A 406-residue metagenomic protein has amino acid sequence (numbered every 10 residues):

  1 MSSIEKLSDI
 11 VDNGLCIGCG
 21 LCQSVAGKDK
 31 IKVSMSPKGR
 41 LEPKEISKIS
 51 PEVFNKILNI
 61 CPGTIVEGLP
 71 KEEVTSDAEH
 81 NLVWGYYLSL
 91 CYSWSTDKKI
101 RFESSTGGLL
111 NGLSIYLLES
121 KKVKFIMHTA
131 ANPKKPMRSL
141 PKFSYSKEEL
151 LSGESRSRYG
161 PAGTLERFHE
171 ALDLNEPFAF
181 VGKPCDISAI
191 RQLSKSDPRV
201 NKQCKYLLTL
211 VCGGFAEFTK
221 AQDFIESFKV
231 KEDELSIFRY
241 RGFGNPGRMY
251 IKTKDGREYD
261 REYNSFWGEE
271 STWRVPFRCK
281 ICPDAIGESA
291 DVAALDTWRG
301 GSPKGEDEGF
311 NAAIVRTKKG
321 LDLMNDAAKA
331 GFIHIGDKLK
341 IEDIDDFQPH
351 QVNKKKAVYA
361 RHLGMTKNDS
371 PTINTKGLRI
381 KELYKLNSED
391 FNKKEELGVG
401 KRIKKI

Functional and structural regions predicted by a protein language model:
S3, I17, L21-K44, F54-S76 (+1 more regions): Iron-sulfur cluster-binding cysteine motifs and their immediate structural context in ferredoxin-like electron-transfer
G14-K28, K56-I65, K183-A189, R274-G287: Local cysteine-cluster metal-coordination motifs and their immediate loop/turn environment, predominantly Fe-S cluster
K38, K48, N55-L110, S114-I115 (+1 more regions): Electropositive, gly/pro-rich neighborhoods at or near active sites that engage anionic ligands
L90-H128, L383-L397: N-terminal, charge-rich interaction modules
V123-K124, D233-I406: Long, compositionally biased charged/polar accessory segments in the mid-to-C-terminal portions of proteins
R138-G163: Glycine-rich phosphate-binding "P-loop"
K195-T209: A short alpha->loop->secondary-structure connector
V211-D223: Short, conserved secondary-structure transition motifs
